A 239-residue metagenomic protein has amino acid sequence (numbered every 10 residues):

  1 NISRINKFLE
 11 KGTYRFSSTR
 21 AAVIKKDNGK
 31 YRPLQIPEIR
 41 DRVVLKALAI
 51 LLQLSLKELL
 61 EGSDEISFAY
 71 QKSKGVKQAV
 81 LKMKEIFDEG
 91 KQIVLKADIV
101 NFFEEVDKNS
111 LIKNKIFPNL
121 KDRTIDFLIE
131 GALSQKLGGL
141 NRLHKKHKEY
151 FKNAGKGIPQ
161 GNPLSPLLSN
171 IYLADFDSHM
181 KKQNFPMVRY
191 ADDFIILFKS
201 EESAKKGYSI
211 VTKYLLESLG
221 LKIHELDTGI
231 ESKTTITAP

Functional and structural regions predicted by a protein language model:
N1-S3: Non-catalytic, polymerase-adjacent accessory regions of viral genome-replication enzymes
K7-D27, Y31: Long amphipathic N-terminal alpha/beta scaffold segment
L9, E85-A238: Conserved polymerase palm-domain catalytic core
A22, P33-Q35, V80-I86, Q183: Catalytic micro-motifs at enzyme active sites that drive phosphoryl/nucleotidyl and oxygen chemistry
I24, L34, F68-Y70, I158 (+1 more regions): Short clusters of hydrophobic/aromatic residues that line enzyme substrate/ligand-binding pockets
Y31-E61, N153-K182: Conserved pre-motif C helix in the palm subdomain of viral-like polymerases
I36, R40, V44, Q71-G75 (+3 more regions): Short, well-structured alpha-helical patches and their helix-loop capping segments that border functional surfaces
A49-D107: Active-site-proximal segment of RNA-dependent polymerases
